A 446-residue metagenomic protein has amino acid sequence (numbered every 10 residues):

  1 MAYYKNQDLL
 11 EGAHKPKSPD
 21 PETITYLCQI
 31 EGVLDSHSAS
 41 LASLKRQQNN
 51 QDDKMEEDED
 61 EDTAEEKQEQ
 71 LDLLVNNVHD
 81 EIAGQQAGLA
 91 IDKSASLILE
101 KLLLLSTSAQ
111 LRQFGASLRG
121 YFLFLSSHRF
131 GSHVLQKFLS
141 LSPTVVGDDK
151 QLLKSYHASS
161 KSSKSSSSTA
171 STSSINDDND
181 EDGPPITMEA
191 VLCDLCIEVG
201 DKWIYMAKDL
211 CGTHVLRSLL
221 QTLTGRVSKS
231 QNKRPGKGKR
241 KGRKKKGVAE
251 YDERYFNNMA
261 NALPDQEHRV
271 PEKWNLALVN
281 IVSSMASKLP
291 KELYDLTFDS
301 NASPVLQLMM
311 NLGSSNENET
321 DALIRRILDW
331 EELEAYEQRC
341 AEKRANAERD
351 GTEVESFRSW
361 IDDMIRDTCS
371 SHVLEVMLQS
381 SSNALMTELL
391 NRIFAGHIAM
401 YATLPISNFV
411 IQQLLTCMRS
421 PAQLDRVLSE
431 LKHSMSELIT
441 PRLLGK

Functional and structural regions predicted by a protein language model:
M1-K446: Eukaryotic gene-expression regulator signature that favors modular helical reader/repeat domains and their
